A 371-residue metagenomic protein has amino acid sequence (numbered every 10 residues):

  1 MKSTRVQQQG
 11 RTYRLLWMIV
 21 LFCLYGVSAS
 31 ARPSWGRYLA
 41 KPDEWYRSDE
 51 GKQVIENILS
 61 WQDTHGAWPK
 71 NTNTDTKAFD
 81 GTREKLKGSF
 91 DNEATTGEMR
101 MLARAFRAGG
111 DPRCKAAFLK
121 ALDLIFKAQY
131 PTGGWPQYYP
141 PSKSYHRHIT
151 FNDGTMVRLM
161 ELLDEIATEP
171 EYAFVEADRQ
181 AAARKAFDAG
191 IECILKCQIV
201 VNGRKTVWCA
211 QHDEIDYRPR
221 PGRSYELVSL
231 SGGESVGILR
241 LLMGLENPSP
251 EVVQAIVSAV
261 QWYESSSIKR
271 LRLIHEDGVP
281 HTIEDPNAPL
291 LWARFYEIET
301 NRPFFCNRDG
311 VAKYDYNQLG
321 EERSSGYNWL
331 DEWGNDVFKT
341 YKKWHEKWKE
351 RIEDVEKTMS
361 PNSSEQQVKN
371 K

Functional and structural regions predicted by a protein language model:
K2-W17: Bacterial N-terminal signal peptides that target proteins for export
L16-G26: Bacterial N-terminal signal peptides
R32-V54, E165-A189, I215-G222, E226 (+1 more regions): Terminal, non-catalytic domain-edge segments
Y38-W45, G81-T95, K143-M156, P221-E234 (+1 more regions): Solvent-exposed loop and edge beta-strand segments that line ligand/cofactor-binding and catalytic clefts
K52-M101: N-terminal carbohydrate-binding/catalytic regions of secreted carbohydrate-active enzymes
Q53-A67, A117-G134, K185-G203, A255-R272: Long, well-ordered core segments of solenoidal/helical folds
W68-P69, N73-D75, P131-S142, R204-E226: Intrinsic, low-complexity N-terminal interaction/targeting segments
K115, L119-L122, F126, K143-Q198 (+1 more regions): Eukaryote-skewed repeat-based solenoidal scaffolds used as protein-protein interaction platforms, primarily
